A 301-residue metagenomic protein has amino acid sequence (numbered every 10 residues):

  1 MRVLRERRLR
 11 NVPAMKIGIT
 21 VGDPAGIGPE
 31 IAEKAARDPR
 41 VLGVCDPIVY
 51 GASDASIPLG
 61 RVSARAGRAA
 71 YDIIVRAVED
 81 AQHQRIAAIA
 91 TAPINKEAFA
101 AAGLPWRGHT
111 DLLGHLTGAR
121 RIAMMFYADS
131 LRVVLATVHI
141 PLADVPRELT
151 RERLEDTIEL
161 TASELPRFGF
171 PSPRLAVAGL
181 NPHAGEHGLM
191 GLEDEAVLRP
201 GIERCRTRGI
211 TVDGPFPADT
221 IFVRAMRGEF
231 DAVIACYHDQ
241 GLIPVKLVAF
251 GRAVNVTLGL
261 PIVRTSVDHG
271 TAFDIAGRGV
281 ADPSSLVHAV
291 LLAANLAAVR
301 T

Functional and structural regions predicted by a protein language model:
R2-L4, R8-T110, E148-C236, Q240-N255 (+3 more regions): Contiguous, glycine/small-aliphatic-enriched amphipathic segments in soluble metabolic enzymes
L116-L131, L260-D274: Short, flexible loop segments at boundaries between secondary-structure elements
F126-D156: Ligand-binding beta-strand-loop-alpha-helix segment within the catalytic cores of soluble metabolic enzymes
